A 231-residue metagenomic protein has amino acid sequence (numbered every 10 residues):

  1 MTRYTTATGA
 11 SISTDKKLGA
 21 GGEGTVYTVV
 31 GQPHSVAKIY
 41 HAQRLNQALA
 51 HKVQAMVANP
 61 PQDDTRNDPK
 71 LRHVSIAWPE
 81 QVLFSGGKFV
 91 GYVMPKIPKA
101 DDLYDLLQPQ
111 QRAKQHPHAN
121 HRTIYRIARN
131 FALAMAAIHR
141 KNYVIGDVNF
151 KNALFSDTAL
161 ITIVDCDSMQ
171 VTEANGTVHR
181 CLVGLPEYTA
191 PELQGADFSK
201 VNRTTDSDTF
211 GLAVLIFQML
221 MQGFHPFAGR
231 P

Functional and structural regions predicted by a protein language model:
T2-L49, R72-V74, F84-S85: ATP-binding glycine-rich phosphate-binding loop
Q43-K70: The N-lobe alphaC helix and its flanking beta3-alphaC-beta4 segment of protein kinase-like domains, centered on
V74-I127: Conserved structural core of kinase catalytic domains
F131-I138, I216: Conserved hydrophobic alpha-helix
M135, H139-S156: Catalytic-loop of the protein kinase fold
K151-Q194: Activation segment/activation loop of eukaryotic-type protein kinase catalytic domains
L193-D206: Conserved end of the kinase activation segment
T204-S207, I216-P231: Conserved C-lobe activation region of Hanks-type protein kinase-like domains
